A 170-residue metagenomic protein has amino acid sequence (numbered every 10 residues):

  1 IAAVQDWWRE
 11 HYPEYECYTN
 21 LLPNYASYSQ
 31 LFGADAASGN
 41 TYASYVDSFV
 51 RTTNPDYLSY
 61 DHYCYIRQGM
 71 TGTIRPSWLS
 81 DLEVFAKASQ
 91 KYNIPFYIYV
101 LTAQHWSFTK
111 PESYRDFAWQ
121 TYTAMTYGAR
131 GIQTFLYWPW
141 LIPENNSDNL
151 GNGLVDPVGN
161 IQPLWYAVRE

Functional and structural regions predicted by a protein language model:
I1-E170: Glycan-processing catalytic domains of CAZymes
